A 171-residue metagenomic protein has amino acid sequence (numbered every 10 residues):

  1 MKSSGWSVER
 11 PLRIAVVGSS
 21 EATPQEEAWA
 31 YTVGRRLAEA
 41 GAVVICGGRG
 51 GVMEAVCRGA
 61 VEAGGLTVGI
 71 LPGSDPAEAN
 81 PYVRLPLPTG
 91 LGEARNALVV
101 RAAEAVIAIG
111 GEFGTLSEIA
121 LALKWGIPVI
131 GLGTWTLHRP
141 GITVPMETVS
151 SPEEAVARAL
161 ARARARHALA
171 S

Functional and structural regions predicted by a protein language model:
M1-V68: Glycine-rich beta-alpha loop segments
S3-V8, L12, V17-E21, E93-R162: C-terminal binding/interaction regions
A28-W29, C57-R58, P81, V99 (+1 more regions): Short amphipathic alpha-helical segments
G47, T89, A108-G110: Thr-Gly-centered strand-to-loop micro-motif
R49-G50, P72-D75, T134-L137: Short, ordered loop/turn segments at secondary-structure junctions
V61-G65, R84-P88, G126, E147-V149: Short, hinge-like loop/turn segments at secondary-structure boundaries
I70-V106: Glycine-rich oxoanion-binding loops at beta->alpha junctions
A165-S171: C-terminal amphipathic helix plus adjacent low-complexity, charged tail appended to glycosyltransferase catalytic
